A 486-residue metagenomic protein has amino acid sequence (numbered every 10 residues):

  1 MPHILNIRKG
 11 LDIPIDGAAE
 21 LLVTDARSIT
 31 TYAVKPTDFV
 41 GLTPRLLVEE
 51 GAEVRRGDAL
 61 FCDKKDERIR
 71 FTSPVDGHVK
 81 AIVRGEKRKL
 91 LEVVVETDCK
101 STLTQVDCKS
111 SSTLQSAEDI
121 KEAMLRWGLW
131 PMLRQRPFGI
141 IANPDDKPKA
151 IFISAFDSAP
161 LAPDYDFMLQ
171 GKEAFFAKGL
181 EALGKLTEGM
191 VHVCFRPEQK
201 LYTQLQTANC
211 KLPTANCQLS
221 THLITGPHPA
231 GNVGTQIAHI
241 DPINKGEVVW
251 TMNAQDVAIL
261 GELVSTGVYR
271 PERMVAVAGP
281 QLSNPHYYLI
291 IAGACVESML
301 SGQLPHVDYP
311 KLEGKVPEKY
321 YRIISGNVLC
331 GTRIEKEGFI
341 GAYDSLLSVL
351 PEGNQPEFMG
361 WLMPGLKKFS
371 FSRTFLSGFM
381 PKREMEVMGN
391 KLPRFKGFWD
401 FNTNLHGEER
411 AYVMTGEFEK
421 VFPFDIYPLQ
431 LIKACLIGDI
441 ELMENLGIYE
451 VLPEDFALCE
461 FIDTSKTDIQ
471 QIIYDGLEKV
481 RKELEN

Functional and structural regions predicted by a protein language model:
M1-I15, K80, G85, V93-T102: Mobile cofactor-carrier "swinging-arm" domains
M1-L47: N-terminal, Lys/Arg-enriched amphipathic/low-complexity engagement segments that precede the first folded domain
D25-S28, H78-R84: Short, solvent-exposed cationic patches
L42, S73, K89: Exposed loop/turn and edge beta-strand positions of beta-sandwich/beta-sheet ligand-binding modules
L42, V48, K65-R68, N284: Short, solvent-exposed loop/turn positions at domain surfaces that link secondary-structure elements or cap domain
V48-C62, A81: Short, well-structured beta-strand-loop connectors
R68-D76: Short coil-to-beta-strand transition motifs
V83-N486: Buried, small/hydrophobic-residue-enriched core segments of structured protein domains
